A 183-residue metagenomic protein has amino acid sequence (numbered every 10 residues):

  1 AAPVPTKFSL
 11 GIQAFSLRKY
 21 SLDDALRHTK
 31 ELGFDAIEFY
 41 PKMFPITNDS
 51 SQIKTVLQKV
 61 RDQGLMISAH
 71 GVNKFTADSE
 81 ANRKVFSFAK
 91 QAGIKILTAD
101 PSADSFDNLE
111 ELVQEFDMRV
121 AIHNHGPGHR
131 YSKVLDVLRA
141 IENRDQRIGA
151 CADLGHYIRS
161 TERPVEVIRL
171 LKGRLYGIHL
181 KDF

Functional and structural regions predicted by a protein language model:
A1-I96, Q114, H129, G173: N-terminal pre-domain/capping segments
A2, L57-K59, E110, I148 (+1 more regions): Short secondary-structure boundary/capping segments
I12, F39, A99, I122 (+2 more regions): Conserved beta-strand positions
D24, M66-A150, I158-T161, L170: Active-site acidic/histidine proton-transfer and metal-coordination neighborhood in alpha/beta enzyme cores
P41, G126-P127, H156, D182: Short, glycine/acidic-enriched loop or turn micro-motifs at the edges of active sites
K42, F75, S102, L180-F183: Flexible loop residues that form catalytic and substrate-binding hotspots at small-molecule/glycan-binding clefts
V167-F183: Aromatic-lined glycan-binding groove of carbohydrate-active enzymes
